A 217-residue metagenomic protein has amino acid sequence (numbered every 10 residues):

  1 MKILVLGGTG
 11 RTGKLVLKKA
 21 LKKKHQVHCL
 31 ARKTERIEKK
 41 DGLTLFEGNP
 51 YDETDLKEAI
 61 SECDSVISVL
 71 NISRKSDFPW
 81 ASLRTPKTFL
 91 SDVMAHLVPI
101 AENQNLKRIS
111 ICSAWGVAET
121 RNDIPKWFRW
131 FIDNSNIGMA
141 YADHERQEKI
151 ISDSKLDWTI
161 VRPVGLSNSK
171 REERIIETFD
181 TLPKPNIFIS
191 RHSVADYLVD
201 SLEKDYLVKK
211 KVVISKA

Functional and structural regions predicted by a protein language model:
I3-K23: N-terminal Rossmann NAD(P)H-binding glycine-rich loop of SDR-like oxidoreductase domains
L6, L30, V69-L70, I109-W115 (+1 more regions): SDR active-site strand-loop-helix element
E35-H96, I100-N103, L202, Y206: NAD(P)H-binding glycine-rich loop region in Rossmannoid oxidoreductase-like domains and their noncatalytic homologs
A81, A95-M139, D153: Conserved Rossmann-fold NAD(P)-dependent oxidoreductase catalytic core, especially the SDR/UDP-sugar
L90, D143, V161, I189-V199 (+1 more regions): Substrate-positioning beta->alpha
R121, K170-I175, S201-K210: Glycine/proline-rich active-site loop of Rossmann-fold NAD(P)-dependent oxidoreductases
E148-S169: Conserved beta-loop-beta element that borders a ligand/cofactor-binding pocket
